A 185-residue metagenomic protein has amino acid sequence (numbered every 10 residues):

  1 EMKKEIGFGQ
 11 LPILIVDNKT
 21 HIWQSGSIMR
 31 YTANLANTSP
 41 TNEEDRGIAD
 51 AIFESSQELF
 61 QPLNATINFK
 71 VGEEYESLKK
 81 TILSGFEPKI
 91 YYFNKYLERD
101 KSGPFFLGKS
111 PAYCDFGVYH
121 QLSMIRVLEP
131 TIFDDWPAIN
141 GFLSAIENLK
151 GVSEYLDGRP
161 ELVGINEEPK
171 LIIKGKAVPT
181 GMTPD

Functional and structural regions predicted by a protein language model:
E1-I90, L97, I173, P179-D185: GST-like domain detector, emphasizing the conserved glutathione-binding G-site in the N-terminal thioredoxin-like
S27, A138, G151: Residue-level recognition of oxygen-bearing side chains
T32-L35, K89-F93, I139-L149: Amphipathic alpha-helical coiled-coil/leucine-zipper-like oligomerization segments
T38, K95-L107, K150-L156: Surface-exposed helix-capping loop/turn segments at secondary-structure junctions
A49, F106-D135, I139-N148, L156: GST superfamily/GST-like fold recognition
G85-D100, K109-H120: A generic hydrophobic-segment detector
V152-E154, P160-D185: C-terminal helix/juxtamembrane-tail motif
